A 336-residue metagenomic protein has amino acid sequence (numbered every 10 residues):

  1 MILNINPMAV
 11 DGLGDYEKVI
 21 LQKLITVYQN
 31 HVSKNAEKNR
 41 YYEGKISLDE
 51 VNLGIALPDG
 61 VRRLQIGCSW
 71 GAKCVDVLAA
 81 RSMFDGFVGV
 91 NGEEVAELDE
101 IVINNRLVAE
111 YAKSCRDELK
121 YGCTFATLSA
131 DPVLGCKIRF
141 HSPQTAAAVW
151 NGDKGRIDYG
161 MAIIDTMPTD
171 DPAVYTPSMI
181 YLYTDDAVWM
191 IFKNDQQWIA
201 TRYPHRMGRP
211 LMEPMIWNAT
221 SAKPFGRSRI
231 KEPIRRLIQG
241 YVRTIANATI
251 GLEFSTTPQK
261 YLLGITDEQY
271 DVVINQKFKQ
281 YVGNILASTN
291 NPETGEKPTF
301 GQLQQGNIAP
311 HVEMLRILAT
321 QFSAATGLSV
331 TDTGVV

Functional and structural regions predicted by a protein language model:
M1-E37, K193-R229, Y241: N-terminal start-of-domain structural block
M1-H141: Extended, helix-rich architectural segments
T26-D49, M161-W198, T289-F300: An N-terminal domain-start capping segment
D59-G60, G92, L134, K154 (+4 more regions): Intrinsic-disorder/low-complexity loop/linker signature
A109-R116, T127-L128, P132-C136, P143-N151 (+5 more regions): Intrinsically disordered, low-complexity boundary segments flanking structured domains
L119-Y121, V133, V174-Y175, V273-Q280 (+1 more regions): A generic structural signal for short, non-catalytic loop/turn and secondary-structure boundary residues
F125-I230: Extended, regular secondary-structure scaffolds
T201-V336: Extended, charged amphipathic alpha-helical segments
